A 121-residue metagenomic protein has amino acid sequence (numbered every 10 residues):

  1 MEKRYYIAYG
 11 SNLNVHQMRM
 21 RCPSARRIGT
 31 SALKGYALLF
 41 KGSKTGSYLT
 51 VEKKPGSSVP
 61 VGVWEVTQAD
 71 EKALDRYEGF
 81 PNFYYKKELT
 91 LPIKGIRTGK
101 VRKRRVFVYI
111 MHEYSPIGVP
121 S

Functional and structural regions predicted by a protein language model:
M1-S121: Glycine-aromatic micro-motifs
